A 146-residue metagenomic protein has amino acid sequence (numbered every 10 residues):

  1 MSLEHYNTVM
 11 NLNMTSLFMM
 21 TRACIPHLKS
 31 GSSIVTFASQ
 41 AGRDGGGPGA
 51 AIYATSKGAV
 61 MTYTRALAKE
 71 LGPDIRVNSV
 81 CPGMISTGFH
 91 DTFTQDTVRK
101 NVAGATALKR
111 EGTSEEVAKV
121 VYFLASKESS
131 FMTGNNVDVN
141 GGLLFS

Functional and structural regions predicted by a protein language model:
M1-M19, V35, Y53, V60: Catalytic Tyr-X3-Lys loop
S2-N7, H90, V98, V102: Substrate-binding pocket helix/loop in short-chain dehydrogenase/reductase
T21, S56, T64: Active-site helix of classical SDR
P26, A68-P73, S130: Alpha-helical segment proximal to the catalytic Tyr-Lys
S39: Residue(s) in the substrate-gating loop at a strand-loop-helix junction that position the organic substrate next
D44, V121-Y122, T133-S146: Short C-terminal tail/terminal secondary-structure segment of NAD(P)H-dependent dehydrogenase/reductase domains
G45-A54, A66: Active-site loop-to-helix junction immediately N-terminal to the catalytic Tyr of the SDR YXXXK motif in Rossmann-fold
T106-V117: A conserved structural motif in NAD(P)-dependent oxidoreductases
